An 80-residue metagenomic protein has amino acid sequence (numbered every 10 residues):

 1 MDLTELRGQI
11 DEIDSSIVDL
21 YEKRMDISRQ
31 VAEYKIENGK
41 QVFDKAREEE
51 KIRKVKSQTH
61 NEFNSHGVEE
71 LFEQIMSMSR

Functional and structural regions predicted by a protein language model:
M1-R80: Domain-level signature for soluble enzymes in the chorismate/prephenate branch of the shikimate pathway
